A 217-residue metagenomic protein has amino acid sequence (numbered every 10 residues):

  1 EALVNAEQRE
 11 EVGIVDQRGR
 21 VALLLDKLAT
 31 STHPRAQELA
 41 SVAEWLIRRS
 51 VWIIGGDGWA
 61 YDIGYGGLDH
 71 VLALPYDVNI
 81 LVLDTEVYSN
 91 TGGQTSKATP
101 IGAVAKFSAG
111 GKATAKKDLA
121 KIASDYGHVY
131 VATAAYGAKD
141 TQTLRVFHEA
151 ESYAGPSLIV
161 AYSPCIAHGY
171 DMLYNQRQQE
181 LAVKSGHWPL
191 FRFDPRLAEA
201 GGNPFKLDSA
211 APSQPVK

Functional and structural regions predicted by a protein language model:
E1-E38: N-terminal leader/propeptide and maturation segments of large enzyme subunits in energy/redox metabolism and hydrolases
E1-Q8, P75, Y174-Q179: Short intrinsically disordered, low-complexity coil segments enriched in acidic
N5-R9, W45-I47, T99-S152: Conserved thiamine diphosphate
R20-A29, Q37-A40, L119-H128, A134: An acidic, phosphate/nucleotide-engaging active-site surface
S31-Q94, V131, G137-A150, A154: Thiamine diphosphate
D62, H70-V78, V82-A98, A103-K117 (+3 more regions): Residues forming the flavin
G137, T143-K217: Glycine/aspartate-rich loop-and-adjacent alpha/beta segment that forms the canonical ThDP
